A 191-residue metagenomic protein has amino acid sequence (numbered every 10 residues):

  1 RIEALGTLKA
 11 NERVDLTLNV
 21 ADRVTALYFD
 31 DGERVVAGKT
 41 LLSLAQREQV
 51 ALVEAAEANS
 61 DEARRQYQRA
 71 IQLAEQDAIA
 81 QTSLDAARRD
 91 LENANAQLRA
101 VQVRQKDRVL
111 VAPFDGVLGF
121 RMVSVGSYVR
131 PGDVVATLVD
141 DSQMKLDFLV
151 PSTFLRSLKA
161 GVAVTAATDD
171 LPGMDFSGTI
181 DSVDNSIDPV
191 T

Functional and structural regions predicted by a protein language model:
A4, E12-V134, S142-L149, F154-R156 (+1 more regions): Amphipathic alpha-helical coiled-coil/rod segments that serve as protein-protein coupling scaffolds
G6-K9, D181: Small/polar-residue-enriched beta-strand and adjacent coil segments characteristic of outer-membrane beta-barrel
K9, V103, K159, G173-M174 (+1 more regions): A cross-taxa feature marking solvent-exposed loop/turn segments within ectodomains of secreted and single-pass membrane
G119-R121, T168-T191: Structural microfeature recognizing short secondary-structure transition sites
D141, R156-S177: Low-complexity, intrinsically disordered, polar/proline/glycine/glutamine-rich protein-protein interaction regions
